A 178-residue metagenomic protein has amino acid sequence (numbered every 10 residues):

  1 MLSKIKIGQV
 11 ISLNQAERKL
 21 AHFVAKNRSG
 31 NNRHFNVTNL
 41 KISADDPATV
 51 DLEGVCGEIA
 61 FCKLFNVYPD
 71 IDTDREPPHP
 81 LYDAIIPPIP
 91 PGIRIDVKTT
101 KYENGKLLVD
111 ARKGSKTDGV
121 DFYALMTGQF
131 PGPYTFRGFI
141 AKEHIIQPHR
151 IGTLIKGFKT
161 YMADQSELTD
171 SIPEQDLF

Functional and structural regions predicted by a protein language model:
M1-I93, V97-F178: Nucleic-acid endonuclease domains
